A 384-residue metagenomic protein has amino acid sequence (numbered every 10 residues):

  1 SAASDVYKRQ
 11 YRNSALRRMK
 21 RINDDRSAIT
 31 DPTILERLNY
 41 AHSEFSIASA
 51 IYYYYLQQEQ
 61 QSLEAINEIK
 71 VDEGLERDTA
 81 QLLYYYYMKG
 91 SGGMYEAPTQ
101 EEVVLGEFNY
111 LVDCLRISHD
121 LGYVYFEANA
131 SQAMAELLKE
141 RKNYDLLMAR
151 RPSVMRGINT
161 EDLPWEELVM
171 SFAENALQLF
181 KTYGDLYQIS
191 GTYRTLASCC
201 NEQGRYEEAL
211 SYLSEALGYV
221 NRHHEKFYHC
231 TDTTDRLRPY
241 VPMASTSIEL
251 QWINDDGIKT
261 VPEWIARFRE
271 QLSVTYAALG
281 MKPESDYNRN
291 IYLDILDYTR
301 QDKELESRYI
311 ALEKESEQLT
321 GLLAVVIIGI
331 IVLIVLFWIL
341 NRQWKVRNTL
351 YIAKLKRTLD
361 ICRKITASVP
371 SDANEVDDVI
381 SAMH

Functional and structural regions predicted by a protein language model:
S1-E304: A "functional boundary" signal
S273, S285-N288, Y292-A311, L323-L336 (+1 more regions): Long, contiguous hydrophobic alpha-helical segments, chiefly transmembrane helices and signal peptides
I310-C362: Alpha-helical transmembrane signal-anchor helices
L359-D377: HAMP signal relay module
D377-H384: Cytosolic nucleotide-binding catalytic cores of signal-transduction proteins
